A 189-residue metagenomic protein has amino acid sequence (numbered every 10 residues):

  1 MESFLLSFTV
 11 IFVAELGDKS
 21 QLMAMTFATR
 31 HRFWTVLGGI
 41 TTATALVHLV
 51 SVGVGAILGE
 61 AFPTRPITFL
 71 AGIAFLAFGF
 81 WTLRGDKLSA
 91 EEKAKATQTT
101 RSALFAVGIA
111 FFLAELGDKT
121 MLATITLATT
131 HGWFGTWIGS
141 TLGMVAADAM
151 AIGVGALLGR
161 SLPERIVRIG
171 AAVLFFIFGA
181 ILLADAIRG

Functional and structural regions predicted by a protein language model:
M1-P63, A123-V145: Juxtamembrane transmembrane-helix termini in multi-pass membrane transport proteins
L6, S51, A106, K119-M121 (+1 more regions): Functionally critical, cavity-lining and gating residues within the transmembrane helices of 12-TM secondary
S7, R32-A96, S102, G153-S161 (+2 more regions): Membrane helix-loop-helix hairpins that form the core translocation module of multi-pass transporters
F12-D18, A45, F69, F111-D118 (+2 more regions): Hydrophobic transmembrane-helix microenvironments that flank and shape a buried ionizable site
G17-Q21, R84, G117-M121, G135 (+1 more regions): Short loop/beta submotifs within extracellular cysteine-rich repeat domains
S51-V52, A110-K119, I177-G189: Hydrophobic alpha-helical transmembrane segments in multi-pass integral membrane proteins
E92-A123: Selected transmembrane alpha-helices and immediately adjacent juxtamembrane segments of polytopic inner-membrane
